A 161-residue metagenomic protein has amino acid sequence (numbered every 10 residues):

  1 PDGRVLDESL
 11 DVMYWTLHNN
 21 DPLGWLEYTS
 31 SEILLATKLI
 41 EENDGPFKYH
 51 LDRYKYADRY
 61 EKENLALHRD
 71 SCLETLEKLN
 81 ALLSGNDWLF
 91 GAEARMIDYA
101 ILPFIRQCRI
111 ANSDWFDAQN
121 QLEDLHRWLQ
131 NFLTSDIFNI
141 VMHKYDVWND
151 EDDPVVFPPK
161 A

Functional and structural regions predicted by a protein language model:
P1-L73, N80, S84-G85: GST-like domain detector, emphasizing the conserved glutathione-binding G-site in the N-terminal thioredoxin-like
E42, K78, P103-Q107, R127-T134: Alpha-helical scaffold segments in carbohydrate-active enzymes
K48, R53-K55, N131-D150: Charged/polar, low-hydrophobicity segments characteristic of intrinsically disordered regions and flexible loops
A57-A66, D87-F90, N112-N120: Residues lining hydrophobic/aromatic ligand-binding pockets adjacent to catalytic sites
L67-T75, Q119-T134: Extended, well-ordered alpha-helical scaffold segments
A81-A92, I137-M142: Surface-exposed helix-capping loop/turn segments at secondary-structure junctions
L89-D114, F132: GST superfamily/GST-like fold recognition
Y145-A161: Acidic/histidine-enriched, glycine/proline-rich intrinsically disordered or flexible terminal extensions
